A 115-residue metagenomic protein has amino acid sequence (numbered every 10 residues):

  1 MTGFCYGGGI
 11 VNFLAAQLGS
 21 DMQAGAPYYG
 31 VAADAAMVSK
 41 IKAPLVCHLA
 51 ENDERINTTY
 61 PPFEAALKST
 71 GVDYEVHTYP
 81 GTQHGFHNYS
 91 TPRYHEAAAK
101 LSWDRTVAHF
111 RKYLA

Functional and structural regions predicted by a protein language model:
M1-K42: Primarily recognizes the serine-hydrolase "nucleophile elbow" in alpha/beta-hydrolase and SGNH/GDSL folds
G8-V11, Y60, W103: A general structural signal for well-ordered alpha-helical segments in protein cores
Y29, A50-E51: N-terminal Rossmann-fold cofactor-binding loop
I41, V46-L49: Short beta-strand/loop motif that positions the catalytic acidic residue of the alpha/beta-hydrolase fold
E51-N57, H84: Acidic catalytic loop of the alpha/beta-hydrolase fold
N57-L67: Short alpha-helix in the alpha/beta-hydrolase fold that links the catalytic acid
K68, D73-A115: C-terminal catalytic histidine-bearing segment of alpha/beta-hydrolase fold enzymes
